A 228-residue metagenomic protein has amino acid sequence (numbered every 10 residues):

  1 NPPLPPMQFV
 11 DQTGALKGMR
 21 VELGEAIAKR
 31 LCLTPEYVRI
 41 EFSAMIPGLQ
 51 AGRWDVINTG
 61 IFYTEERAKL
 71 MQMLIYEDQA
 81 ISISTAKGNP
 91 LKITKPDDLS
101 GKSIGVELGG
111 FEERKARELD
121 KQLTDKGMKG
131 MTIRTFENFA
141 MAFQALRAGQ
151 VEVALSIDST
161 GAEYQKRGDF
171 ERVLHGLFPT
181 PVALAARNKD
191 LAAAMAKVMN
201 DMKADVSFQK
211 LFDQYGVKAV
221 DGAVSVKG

Functional and structural regions predicted by a protein language model:
N1-G60, T135, M195, D205 (+1 more regions): Extracytoplasmic small-molecule ligand-binding "clamshell" domains of the periplasmic binding protein/Venus flytrap
N1-P2, D78-T85, S159-N200, K218-G228: Periplasmic-binding protein-like
V10-Q12, G24-C32, E112-T135, Q165-K166: Ligand-binding cleft/hinge of the Venus flytrap
G18-R30, N89-P90, D97-F111, P181-A219: Extended ligand-binding regions for polar small-molecule ligands
C32-T34, Q50-T59, K102-S103, M131 (+2 more regions): Alpha-to-beta junction loops
L33-Y37, E41-S43, F62-E65, M73-K126: A conserved helix-loop-strand patch within extracytoplasmic ligand-binding domains of the periplasmic binding
I40, F111-M131, D169-L174, K203-G228: Ligand-binding clefts/hinges and TM-proximal coupling segments of bilobed small-molecule sensing domains
A44, G60-K69, K115-L119, Q144-F178: A ligand-binding cleft/hinge motif common to bilobed small-molecule-binding domains
